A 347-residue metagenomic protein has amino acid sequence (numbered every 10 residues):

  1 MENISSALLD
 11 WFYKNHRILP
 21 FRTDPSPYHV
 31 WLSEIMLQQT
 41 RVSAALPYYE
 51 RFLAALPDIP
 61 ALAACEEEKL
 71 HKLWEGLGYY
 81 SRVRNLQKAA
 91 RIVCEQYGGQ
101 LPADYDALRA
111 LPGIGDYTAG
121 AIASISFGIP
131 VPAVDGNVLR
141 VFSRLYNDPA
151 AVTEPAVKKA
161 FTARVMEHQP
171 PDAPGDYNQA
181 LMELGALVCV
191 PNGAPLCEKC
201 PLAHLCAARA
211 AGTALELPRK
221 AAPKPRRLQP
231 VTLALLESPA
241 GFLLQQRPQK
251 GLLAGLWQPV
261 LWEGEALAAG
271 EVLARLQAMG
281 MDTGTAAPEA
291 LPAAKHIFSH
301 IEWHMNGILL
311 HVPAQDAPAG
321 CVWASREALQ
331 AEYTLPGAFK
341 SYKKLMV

Functional and structural regions predicted by a protein language model:
M1-I18, T23, A186-V347: Intrinsically disordered, low-complexity, charged terminal extensions of DNA damage-control enzymes
E2, S6-E198, L202-A211, L215 (+1 more regions): Catalytic cores of DNA base-excision repair glycosylases
